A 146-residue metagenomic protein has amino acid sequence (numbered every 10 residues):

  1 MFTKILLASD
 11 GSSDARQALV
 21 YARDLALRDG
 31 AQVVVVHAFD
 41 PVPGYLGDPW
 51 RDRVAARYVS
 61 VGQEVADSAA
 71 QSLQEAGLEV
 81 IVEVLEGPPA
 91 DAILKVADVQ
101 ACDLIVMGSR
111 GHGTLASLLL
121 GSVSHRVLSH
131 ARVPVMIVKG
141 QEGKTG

Functional and structural regions predicted by a protein language model:
M1, Q71-I105, E142-G146: Structural beta-alpha unit
M1-Q17, S129-G146: Intrinsically disordered or low-complexity boundary/linker segments at protein termini and domain junctions
T3-D52, A76-I81: Small/aliphatic-rich secondary-structure junction motif
D24-L27, K95-D98, S129: Solvent-exposed polar/charged
H37-A38, G108-R110, K139-G140: Short secondary-structure boundary segments
D52-E64: A short acidic, glycine-rich active-site loop that binds or catalyzes chemistry on phosphate/adenosine moieties
M107-S129, G143-G146: Glycine-rich, Arg-bearing micro-motifs that act as flexible, cationic patches
